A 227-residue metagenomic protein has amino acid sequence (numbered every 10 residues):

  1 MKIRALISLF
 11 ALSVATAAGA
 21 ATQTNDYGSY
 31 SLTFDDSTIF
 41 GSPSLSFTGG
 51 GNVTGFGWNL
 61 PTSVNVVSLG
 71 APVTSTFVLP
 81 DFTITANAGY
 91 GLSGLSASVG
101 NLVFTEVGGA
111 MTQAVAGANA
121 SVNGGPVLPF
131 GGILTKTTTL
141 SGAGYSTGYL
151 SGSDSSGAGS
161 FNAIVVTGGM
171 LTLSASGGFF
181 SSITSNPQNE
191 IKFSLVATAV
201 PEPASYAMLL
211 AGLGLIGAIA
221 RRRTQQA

Functional and structural regions predicted by a protein language model:
I3-T22, Q188-A220: Short, threonine-centered small-residue motifs that mark membrane-proximal processing/anchoring sites and TM-junction
A21-A199: Helix-boundary and membrane-interface capping/anchor signal
R223-A227: Short, charged juxtamembrane terminal tails flanking transmembrane helices
